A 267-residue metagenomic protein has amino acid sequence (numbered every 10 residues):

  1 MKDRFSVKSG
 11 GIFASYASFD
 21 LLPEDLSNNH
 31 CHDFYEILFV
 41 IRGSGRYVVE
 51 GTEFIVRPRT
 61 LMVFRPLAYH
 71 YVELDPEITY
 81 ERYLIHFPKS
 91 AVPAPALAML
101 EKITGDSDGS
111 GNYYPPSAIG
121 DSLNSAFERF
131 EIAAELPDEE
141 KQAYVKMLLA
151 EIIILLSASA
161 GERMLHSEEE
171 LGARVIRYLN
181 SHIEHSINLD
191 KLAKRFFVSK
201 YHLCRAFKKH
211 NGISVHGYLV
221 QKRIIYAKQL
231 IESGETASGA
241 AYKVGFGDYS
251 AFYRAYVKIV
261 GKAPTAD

Functional and structural regions predicted by a protein language model:
M1-L21, R65-L136, I153-A158: A hydrophobic/aromatic-rich effector-binding and dimerization subdomain of bacterial HTH-type transcriptional regulators
C31-Y47: Short, conserved beta-strand element in jelly-roll/cupin
G51-R65: Short acidic-glycine-tyrosine-enriched beta hairpin
R59, H202-L203, F207, A251-Y256: Short hydrophobic/aromatic patch on the recognition helix
A118, A134-A150, H166-E169: All-alpha amphipathic helical-bundle segments outside canonical DNA-binding/catalytic cores that form hydrophobic
I119-S122, S167-V175, N211, V220-R223: N-terminal positioning helix adjacent to the helix-turn-helix/winged-helix DNA-binding module
I152-A160, L179, F207, I231 (+2 more regions): Hydrophobic recognition helices of helix-based DNA-binding modules
R177, S181, S186, D190 (+1 more regions): Terminal helix-turn-helix DNA-binding modules in bacterial transcription factors
